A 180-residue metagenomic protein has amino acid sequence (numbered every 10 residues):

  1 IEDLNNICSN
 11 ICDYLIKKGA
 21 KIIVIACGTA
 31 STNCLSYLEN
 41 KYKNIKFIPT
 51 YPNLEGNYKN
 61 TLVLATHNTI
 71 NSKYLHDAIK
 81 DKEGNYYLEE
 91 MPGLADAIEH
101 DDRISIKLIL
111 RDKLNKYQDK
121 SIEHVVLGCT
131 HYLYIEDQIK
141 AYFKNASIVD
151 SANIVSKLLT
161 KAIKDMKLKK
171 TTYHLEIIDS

Functional and structural regions predicted by a protein language model:
I1-S180: Non-catalytic structural scaffold of enzyme domains
